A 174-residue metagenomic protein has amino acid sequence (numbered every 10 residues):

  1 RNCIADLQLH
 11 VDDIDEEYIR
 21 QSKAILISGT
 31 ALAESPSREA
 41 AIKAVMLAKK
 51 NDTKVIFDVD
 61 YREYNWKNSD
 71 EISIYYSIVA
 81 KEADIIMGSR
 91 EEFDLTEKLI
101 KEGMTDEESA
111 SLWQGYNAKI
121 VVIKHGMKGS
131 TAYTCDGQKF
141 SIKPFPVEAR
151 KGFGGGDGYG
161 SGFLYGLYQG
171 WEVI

Functional and structural regions predicted by a protein language model:
R1-E39: Conserved phosphate-binding/catalytic loop of the ribokinase/pfkB sugar-kinase fold
L7, A33-E34, N65, E148 (+1 more regions): Alpha-helix N-cap/loop-to-helix initiation residues
I14-D15, Y76, S109, A149: Acidic, amphipathic alpha-helical patches
E17-Y18, I78-V79, Q114: Structural alpha-helical scaffold elements that stabilize or flank donor/cofactor-binding regions in carbohydrate
A24, T30-S111, K128-G129: Conserved beta-alpha-beta core of the PfkB/ribokinase-like small-molecule kinase fold
M46-K50, K98-I174: Conserved phosphate-binding/catalytic region of the ribokinase-like
